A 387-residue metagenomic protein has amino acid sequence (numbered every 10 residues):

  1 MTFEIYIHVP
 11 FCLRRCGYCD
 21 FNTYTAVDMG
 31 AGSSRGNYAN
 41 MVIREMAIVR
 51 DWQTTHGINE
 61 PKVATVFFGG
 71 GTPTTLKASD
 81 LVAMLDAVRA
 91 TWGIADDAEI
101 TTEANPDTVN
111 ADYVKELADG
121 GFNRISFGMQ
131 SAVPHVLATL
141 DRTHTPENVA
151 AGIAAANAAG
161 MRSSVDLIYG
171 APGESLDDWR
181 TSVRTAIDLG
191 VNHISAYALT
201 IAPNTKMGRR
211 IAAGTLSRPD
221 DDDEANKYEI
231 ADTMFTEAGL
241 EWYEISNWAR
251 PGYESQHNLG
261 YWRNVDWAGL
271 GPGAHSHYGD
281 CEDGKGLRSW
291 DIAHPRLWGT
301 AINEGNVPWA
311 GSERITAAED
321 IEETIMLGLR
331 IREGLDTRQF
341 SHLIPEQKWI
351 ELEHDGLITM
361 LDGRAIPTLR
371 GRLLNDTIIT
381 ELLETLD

Functional and structural regions predicted by a protein language model:
T2-E4, T23-Q53, P61-L343: C-terminal scaffold of the Radical SAM
I5-V9: Short active-site neighborhood of thiol/selenol oxidoreductases, capturing the structured segment around
P10-T23: Local cysteine-cluster metal-coordination motifs and their immediate loop/turn environment, predominantly Fe-S cluster
S341-D355: Short amphipathic alpha-helical interaction segments
H354-G363: A short, conserved structural fragment
R364-T368: Minor-groove-contacting beta-hairpin "wing" of winged helix-turn-helix DNA-binding domains
R370-D387: Short, amphipathic alpha-helical interaction segments positioned at domain boundaries
